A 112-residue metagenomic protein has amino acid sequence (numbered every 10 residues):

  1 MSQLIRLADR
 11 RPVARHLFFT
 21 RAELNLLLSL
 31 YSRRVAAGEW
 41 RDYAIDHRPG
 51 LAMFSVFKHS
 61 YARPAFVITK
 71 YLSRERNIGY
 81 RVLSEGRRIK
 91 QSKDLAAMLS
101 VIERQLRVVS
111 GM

Functional and structural regions predicted by a protein language model:
M1-L4, S110-M112: Short, intrinsically disordered, low-complexity terminal/loop segments
S2-A52: Negatively charged, low-complexity tracts enriched in Asp/Glu with abundant Ser/Thr
S2-Q3, P12, P64-G86: Short aromatic-glycine-(Arg/Gly/Cys) micro-motifs in beta-strand/loop hairpins
A37, P49-A52, H59-P64, R74: Short, charged/polar surface micro-motifs in flexible loops or helix N-caps
A52-K58, G79-L83: Generic recognition of long tandem-repeat/solenoid scaffolds
R74-M112: Short, compact, well-ordered microdomains
